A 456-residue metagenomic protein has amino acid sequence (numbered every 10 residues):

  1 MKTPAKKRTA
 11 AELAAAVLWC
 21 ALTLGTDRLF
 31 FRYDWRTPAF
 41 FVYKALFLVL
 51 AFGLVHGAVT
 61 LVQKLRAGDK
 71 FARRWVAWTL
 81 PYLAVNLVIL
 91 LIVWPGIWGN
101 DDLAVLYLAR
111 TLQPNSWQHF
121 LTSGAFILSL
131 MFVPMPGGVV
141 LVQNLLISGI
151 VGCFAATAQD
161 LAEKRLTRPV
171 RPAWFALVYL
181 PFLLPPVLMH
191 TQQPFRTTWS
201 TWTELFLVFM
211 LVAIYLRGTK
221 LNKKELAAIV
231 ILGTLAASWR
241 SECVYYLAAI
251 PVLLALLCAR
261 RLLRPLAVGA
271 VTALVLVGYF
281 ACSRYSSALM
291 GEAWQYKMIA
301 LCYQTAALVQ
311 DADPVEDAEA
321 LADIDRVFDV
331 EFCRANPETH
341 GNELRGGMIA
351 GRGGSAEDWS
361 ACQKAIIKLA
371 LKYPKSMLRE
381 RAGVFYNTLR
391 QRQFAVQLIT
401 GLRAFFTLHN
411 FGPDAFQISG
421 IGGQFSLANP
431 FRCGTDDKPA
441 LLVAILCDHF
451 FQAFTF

Functional and structural regions predicted by a protein language model:
E12-L29, Y43-L50, A72-I97, L183 (+1 more regions): Transmembrane signal-anchor helices characteristic of membrane glycosylation enzymes that use polyprenol
Y43-A45, F120-G124, F132-G152, F175-A176: Loop-to-helix entry region of an early transmembrane alpha helix in multi-pass inner-membrane enzymes
G53, L141-L166, F206: Transmembrane-helix motifs of polytopic, lipid-linked glycan transferases
V93-V105, Q113-A125, S129, V133-G138: Extracytoplasmic catalytic/substrate-binding loops of multi-pass membrane glycan-assembly enzymes
R110, C153, S200-G218, I229 (+2 more regions): Specific aromatic-rich, kink-prone transmembrane helix
M189-S200, W239: Short acidic/glycine- and proline-prone juxtamembrane loop motifs at membrane-interface regions of multi-pass membrane
E225-R240, P251-V252, T272-G278: Membrane-interface alpha helices of multi-pass inner-membrane proteins
A288-T407, G412: Membrane-proximal stem/loop segments at transmembrane-domain junctions that anchor or position
